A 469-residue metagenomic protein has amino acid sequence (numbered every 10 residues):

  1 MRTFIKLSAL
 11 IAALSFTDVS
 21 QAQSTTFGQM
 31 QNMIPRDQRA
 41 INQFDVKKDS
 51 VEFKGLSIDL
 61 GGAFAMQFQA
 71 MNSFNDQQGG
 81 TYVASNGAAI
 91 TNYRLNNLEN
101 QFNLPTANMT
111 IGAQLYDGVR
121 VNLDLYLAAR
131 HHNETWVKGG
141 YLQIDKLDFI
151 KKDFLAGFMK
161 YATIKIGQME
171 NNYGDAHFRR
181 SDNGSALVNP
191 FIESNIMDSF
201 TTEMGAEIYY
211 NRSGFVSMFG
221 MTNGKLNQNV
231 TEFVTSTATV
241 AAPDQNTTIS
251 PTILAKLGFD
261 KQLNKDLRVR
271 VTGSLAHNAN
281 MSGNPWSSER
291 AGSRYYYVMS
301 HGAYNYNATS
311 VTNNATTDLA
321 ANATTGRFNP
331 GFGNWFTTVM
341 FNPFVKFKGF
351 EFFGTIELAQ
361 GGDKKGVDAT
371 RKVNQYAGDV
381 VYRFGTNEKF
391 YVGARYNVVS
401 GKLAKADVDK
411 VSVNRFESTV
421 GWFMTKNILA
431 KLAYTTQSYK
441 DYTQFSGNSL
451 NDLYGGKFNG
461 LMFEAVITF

Functional and structural regions predicted by a protein language model:
R2-Q67, N72-Q77, K151-D153: N-terminal periplasmic/intermembrane-space "pro-region" immediately following the signal or transit peptide
T25-I34, R94-N96, Y141-I144, R268-H277 (+1 more regions): Outer-membrane beta-barrel pore domains
D49-N72, I90-N227, T247-N278, Y382 (+2 more regions): Outer membrane beta-barrel
F74-N75, H177-R180, V230-E232, G283-S287: Short aromatic-enriched loop/helix-cap "lid" or pocket-rim segments at secondary-structure transitions that line
N75-S85, E207: Short Gly/aromatic-enriched secondary-structure transition segments
N86-I90, G118-D124, D145-L147, N183-P190 (+7 more regions): Flexible, solvent-exposed coil segments and beta strand-coil junctions, predominantly the extracellular/periplasmic
E232-T235, T239-P251, D260: Active-site loop/helix belt of alpha/beta enzymes
